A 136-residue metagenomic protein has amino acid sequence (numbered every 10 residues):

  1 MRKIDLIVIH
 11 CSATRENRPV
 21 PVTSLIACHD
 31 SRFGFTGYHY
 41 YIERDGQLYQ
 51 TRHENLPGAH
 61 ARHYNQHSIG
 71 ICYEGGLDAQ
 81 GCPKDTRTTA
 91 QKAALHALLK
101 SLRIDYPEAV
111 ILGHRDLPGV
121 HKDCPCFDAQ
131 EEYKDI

Functional and structural regions predicted by a protein language model:
M1-L56: Short, conserved "active-site rim" segments that organize catalytic pockets and cofactor/ligand binding
M1-S12, E16, R44-L48, Y64-H67 (+1 more regions): Basic/polar, cationic surfaces and motifs that engage anionic cell-wall and phosphate/carboxylate ligands
V20, A59-Q66: A short, polar/proline- and glycine-enriched secondary-structure boundary/capping micro-motif
N55-R62, K100: Short amphipathic alpha-helices and their capping/turn segments at secondary-structure boundaries
I71: Ligand-binding face of N-terminal immunoglobulin V-set domains in extracellular IgSF glycoproteins
